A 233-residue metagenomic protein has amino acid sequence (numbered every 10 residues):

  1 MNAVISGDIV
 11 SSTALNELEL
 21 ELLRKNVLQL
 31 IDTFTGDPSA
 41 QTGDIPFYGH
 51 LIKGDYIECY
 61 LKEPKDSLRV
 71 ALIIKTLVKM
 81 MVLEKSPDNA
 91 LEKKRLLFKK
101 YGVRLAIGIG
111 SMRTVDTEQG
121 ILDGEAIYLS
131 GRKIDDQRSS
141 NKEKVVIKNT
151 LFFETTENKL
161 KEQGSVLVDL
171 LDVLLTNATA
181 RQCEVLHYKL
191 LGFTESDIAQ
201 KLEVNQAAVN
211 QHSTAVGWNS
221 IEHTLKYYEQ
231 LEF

Functional and structural regions predicted by a protein language model:
M1-F233: Regulatory and interdomain segments flanking nucleotide-handling catalytic cores in signaling/defense enzymes
